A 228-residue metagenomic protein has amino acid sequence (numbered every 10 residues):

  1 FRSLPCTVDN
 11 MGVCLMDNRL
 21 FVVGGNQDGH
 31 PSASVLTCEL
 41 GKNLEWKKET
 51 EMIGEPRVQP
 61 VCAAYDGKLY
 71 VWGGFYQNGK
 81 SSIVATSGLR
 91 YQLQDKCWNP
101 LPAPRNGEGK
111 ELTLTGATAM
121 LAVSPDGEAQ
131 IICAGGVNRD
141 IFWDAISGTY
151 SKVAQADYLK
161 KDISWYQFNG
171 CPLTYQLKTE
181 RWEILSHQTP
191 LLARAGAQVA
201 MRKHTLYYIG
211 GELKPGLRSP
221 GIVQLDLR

Functional and structural regions predicted by a protein language model:
F1-R228: Kelch-like beta-propeller repeat domains
